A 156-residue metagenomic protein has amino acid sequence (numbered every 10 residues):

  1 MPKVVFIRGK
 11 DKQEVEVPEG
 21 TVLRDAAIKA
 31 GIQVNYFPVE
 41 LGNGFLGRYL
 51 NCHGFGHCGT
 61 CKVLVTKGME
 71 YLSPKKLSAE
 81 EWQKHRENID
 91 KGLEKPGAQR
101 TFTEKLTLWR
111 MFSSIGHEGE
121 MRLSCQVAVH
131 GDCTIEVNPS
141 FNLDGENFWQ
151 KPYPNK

Functional and structural regions predicted by a protein language model:
M1-K156: Signature of N-terminal electron-transfer/Fe-S-associated modules in redox systems
